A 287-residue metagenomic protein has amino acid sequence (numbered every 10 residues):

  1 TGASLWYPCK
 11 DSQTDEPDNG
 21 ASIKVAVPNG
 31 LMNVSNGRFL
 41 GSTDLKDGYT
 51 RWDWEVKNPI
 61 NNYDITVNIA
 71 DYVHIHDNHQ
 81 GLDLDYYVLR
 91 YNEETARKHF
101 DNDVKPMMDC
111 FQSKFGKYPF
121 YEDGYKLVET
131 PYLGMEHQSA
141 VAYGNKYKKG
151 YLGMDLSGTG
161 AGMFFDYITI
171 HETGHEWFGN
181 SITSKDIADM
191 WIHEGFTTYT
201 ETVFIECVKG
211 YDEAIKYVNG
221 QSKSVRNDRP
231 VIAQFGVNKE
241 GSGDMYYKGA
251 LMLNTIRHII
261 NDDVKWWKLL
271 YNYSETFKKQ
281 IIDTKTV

Functional and structural regions predicted by a protein language model:
T1-D71: Extended, low-hydrophobicity, Ser/Thr/Pro/Gly-biased non-transmembrane segments
A3-T14, N92-K98, D186-I187, G236-G243 (+1 more regions): Active-site rim elements
G20, K105-M108, E194, E201 (+3 more regions): Extracytoplasmic/secreted envelope proteins and their assembly/folding machinery, especially bacterial periplasmic
I23, D53, V73-E176, N180-D189 (+1 more regions): Juxtacatalytic substrate-recognition/specificity segment
A26, C110-K114, E176, N180 (+4 more regions): Structured segments of extracytoplasmic/periplasmic soluble domains in secreted or envelope-associated proteins
W52-V56, N61-D64, M108-C110, G116 (+3 more regions): Carboxylate/His-rich catalytic cores and anion/metal-binding grooves
P119, S242-V287: Amphipathic alpha-helical substructures
M190, E194-I259: Acidic/His/Gly-enriched intrinsically disordered linker/tail segments that often contain short helix/coil "MoRF-like"
